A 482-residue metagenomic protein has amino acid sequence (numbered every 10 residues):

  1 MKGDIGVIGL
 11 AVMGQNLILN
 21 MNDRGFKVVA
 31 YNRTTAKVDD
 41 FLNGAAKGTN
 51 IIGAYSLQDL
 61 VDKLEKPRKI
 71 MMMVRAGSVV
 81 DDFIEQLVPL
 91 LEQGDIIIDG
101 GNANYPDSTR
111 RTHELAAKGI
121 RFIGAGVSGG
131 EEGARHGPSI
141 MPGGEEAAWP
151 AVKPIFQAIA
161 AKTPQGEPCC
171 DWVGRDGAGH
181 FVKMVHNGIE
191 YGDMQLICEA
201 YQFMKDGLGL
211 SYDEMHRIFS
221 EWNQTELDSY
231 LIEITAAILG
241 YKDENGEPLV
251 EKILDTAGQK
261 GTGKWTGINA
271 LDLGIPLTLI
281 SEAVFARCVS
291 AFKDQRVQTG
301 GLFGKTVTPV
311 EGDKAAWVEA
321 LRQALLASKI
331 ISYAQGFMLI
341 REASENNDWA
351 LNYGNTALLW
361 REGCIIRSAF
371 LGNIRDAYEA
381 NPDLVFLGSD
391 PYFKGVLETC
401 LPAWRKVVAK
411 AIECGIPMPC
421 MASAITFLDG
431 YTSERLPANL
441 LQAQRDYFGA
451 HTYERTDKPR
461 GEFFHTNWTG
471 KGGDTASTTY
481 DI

Functional and structural regions predicted by a protein language model:
M1-R68, L91-G94, G130-R135: NAD(P)+-binding Rossmann beta1-loop-alpha1 motif at the extreme N-terminus of oxidoreductases
I52-D59, A76-I84: Glycine-rich, highly charged phosphate/nucleotide-binding loops
D62, V80-I84, I98, N104-H216 (+3 more regions): Rossmann-fold dinucleotide-binding core
H180, K205, L210, R217 (+2 more regions): Interdomain hinge/lid region at the active-site interface of Rossmann-like NAD(P)-dependent oxidoreductases
E221, S344-Y378: Small-residue-rich helix-loop
E398, K406-I482: C-terminal amphipathic alpha-helical interaction region
